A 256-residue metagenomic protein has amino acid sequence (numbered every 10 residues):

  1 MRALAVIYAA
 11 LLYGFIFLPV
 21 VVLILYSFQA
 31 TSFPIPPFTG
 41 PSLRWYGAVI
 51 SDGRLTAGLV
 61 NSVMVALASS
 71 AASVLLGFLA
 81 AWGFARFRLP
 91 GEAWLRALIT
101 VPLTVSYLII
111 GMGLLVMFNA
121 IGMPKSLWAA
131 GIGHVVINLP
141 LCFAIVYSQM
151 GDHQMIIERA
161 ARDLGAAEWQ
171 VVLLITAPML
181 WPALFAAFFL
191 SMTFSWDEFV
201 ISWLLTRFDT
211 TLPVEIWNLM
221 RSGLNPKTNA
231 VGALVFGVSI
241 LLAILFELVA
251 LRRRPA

Functional and structural regions predicted by a protein language model:
M1-G53, A57-V60, M64, A250-A256: N-terminal, non-cleaved signal-anchor transmembrane helix
M1-Y8, G91, Y147-R162, A166-I175 (+1 more regions): C-terminal transmembrane helix and the adjacent membrane-cytosol boundary/short C-terminal tail of inner/organellar
R2-Y13, L79-L114, E158: Cytoplasmic-entry segments and transmembrane alpha-helices of multi-pass inner-membrane transporters
Y8, Y13-V20, V135-V136, C142-Y147 (+2 more regions): Transmembrane alpha-helices
V20, A66-W82, L108, M112 (+6 more regions): Hydrophobic positions within alpha-helical transmembrane segments of bacterial inner-membrane proteins
F28, G53-R86: Transmembrane alpha-helix signature in integral membrane proteins
T31, Y46-R54, W196-L245: Interhelical loop and adjacent transmembrane-helix boundary motif in polytopic membrane transport permeases
P34-F38, L43, G91-E92, L108-N138 (+2 more regions): Membrane-interfacial helix termini and adjacent extracytoplasmic/periplasmic loops of multi-pass transporters
